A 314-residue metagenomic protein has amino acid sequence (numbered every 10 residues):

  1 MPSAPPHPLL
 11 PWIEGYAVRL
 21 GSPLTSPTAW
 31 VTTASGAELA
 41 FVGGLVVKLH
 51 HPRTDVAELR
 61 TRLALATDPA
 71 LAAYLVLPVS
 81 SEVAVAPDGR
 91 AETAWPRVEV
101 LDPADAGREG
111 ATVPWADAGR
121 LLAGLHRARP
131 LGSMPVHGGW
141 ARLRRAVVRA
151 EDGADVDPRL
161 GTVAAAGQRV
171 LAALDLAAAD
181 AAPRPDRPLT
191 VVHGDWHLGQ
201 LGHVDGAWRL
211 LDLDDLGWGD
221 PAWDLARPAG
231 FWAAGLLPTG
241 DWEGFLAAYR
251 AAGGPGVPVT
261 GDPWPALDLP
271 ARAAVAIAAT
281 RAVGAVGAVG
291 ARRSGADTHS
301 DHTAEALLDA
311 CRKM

Functional and structural regions predicted by a protein language model:
M1-V79, D205: Conserved NTP-binding catalytic cores of kinases and kinase-like/nucleotidyltransferase enzymes across multiple kinase
T28-V47, D175-W223, G235: Active-site acidic catalytic loop and adjacent metal/ATP-binding pocket of ATP-dependent phosphoryl transfer enzymes
K48-A91, E99-G124: A conserved alpha-helical element in kinase catalytic cores
A70, H126-P130, A233, G253: Protein kinase-like catalytic domain
P103-A165, R187-L189: A cross-family kinase active-site recognition segment
R149-R159, G240, I277-M314: ATP/Mg2+ or Mg2+-diphosphate-binding catalytic cores that bind nucleotide phosphates or diphosphates via glycine-rich
A222-P255, R272-A291: Active-site activation/catalytic loop segments of kinase-like enzymes and analogous catalytic loops in related
V257-A271: All-alpha amphipathic helical-bundle segments outside canonical DNA-binding/catalytic cores that form hydrophobic
